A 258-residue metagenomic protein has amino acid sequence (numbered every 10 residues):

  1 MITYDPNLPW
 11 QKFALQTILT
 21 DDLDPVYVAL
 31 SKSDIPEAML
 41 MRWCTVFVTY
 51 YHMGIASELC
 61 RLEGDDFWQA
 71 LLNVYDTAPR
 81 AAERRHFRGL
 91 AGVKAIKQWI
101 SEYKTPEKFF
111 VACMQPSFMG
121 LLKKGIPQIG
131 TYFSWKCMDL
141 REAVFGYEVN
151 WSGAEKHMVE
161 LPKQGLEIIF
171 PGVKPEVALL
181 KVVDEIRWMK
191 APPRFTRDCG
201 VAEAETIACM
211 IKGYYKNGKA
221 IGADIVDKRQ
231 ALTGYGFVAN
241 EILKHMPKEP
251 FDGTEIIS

Functional and structural regions predicted by a protein language model:
M1-A82: N-terminal polyanion-binding entry modules of DNA glycosylases/AP lyases and select other DNA-binding proteins
M1-E37, E102-F118, W135-S258: C-terminal accessory module of base-excision DNA glycosylases/AP lyases that mediates lesion recognition and DNA
L72-L90, M189-V201: Charged/polar, low-hydrophobicity segments characteristic of intrinsically disordered regions and flexible loops
D76-P127: Helix-hairpin-helix/helix-loop-helix acidic hairpins
